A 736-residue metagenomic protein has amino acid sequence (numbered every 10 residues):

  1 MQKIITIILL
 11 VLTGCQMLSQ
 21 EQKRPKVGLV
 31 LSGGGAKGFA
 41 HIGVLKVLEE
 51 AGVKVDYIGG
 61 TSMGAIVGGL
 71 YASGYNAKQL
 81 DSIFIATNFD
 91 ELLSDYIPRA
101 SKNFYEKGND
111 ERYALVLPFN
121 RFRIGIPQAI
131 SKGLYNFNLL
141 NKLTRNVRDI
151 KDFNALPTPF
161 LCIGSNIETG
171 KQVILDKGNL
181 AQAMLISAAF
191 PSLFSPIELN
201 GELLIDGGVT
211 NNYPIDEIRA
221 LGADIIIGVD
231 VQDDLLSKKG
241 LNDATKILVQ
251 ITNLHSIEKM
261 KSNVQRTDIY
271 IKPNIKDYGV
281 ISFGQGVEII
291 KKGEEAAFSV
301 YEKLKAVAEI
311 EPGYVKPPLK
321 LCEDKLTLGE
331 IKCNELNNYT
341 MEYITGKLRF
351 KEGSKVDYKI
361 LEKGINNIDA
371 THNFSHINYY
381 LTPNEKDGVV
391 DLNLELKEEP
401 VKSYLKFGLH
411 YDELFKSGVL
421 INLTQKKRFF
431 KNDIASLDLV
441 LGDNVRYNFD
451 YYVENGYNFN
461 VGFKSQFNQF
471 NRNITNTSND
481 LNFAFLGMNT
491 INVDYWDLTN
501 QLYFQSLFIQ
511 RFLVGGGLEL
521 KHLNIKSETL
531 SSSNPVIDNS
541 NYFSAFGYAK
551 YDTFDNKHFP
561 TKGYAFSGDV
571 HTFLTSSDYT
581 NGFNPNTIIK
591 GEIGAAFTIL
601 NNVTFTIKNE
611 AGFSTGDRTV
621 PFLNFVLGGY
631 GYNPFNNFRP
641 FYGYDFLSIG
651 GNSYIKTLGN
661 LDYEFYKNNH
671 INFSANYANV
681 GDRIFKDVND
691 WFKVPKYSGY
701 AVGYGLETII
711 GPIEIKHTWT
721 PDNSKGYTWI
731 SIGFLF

Functional and structural regions predicted by a protein language model:
M1-P25, F613: Bacterial Sec-dependent N-terminal signal peptides
L18-T61, G69-N366, A370-I377, L381-P383 (+1 more regions): Patatin-like phospholipase
E21, G353-K355, V688-V694, A701 (+1 more regions): C-terminal soluble interaction/assembly domains
N166-E168, N337, E385, E398-P400 (+3 more regions): A generic beta-sheet turn/junction motif
K359, A370, H376-Y380, K386-G547 (+5 more regions): Gram-negative/organellar outer-membrane beta-barrel architecture
L409, A545-K550, F554-Y666, F673: C-terminal outer-membrane beta-barrel translocator/porin domains of Gram-negative envelope proteins and their
D662-K696: C-terminal hydrophobic structural anchor segments that stabilize assembly/packing rather than catalytic chemistry
